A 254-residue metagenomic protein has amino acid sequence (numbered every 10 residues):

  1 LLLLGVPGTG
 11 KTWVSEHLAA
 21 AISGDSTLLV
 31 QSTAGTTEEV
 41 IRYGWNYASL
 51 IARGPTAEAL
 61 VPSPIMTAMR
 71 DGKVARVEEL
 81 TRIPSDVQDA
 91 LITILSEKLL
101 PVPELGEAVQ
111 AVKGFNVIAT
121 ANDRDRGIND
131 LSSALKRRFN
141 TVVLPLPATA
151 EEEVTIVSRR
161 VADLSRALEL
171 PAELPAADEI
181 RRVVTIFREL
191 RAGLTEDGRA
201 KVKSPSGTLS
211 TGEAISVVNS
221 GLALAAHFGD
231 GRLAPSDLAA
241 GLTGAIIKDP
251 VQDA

Functional and structural regions predicted by a protein language model:
L1-L168: AAA+ P-loop NTPase catalytic core and its hallmark functional loops
T9, I94, I186, L238-G241: Short acidic/histidine-centered micro-motifs embedded in hydrophobic/aromatic stretches that mark compact functional
T37, V61, S210, R232-A239: A diffuse structural propensity rather than consistent per-protein peaks
G44, R138, I156, R160 (+4 more regions): Residues that form generic nucleotide/phosphate-binding pockets
V154, V161-R232: Conserved AAA+ ATPase small/helical "lid" subdomain
A226-A254: C-terminal engagement/docking regions of AAA+ P-loop ATPases
